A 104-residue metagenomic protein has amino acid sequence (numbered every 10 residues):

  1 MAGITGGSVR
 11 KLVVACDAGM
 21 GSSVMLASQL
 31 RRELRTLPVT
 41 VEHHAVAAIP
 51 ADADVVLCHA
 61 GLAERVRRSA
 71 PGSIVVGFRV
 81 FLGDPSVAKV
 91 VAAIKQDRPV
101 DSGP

Functional and structural regions predicted by a protein language model:
A2-V46: Conserved active-site segments centered on acidic
V14, V76-P104: Ser/Thr/Gly-rich flexible loops in soluble cytosolic domains mediating phosphotransfer, phosphorylation
G21, E64-R65: Short glycine-rich, flexible loops that bind phosphorylated cofactors or substrates
H43, C58, V76-G77: Structural signal for conserved beta-strand scaffold positions within catalytic alpha/beta enzyme cores
H44-V46, A60-E64: Short, polar loop motifs at secondary-structure junctions
A51-D52: Alpha-helix C-terminal capping/helix-to-coil transition sites in glycosyltransferase folds
V55: Short, Asp-centered acidic motifs that coordinate Mg2+ and/or phosphate in catalytic or ligand-binding sites
A70-S73: A short helix->loop->beta-strand "cap" motif at the edges of active sites that frequently abuts
